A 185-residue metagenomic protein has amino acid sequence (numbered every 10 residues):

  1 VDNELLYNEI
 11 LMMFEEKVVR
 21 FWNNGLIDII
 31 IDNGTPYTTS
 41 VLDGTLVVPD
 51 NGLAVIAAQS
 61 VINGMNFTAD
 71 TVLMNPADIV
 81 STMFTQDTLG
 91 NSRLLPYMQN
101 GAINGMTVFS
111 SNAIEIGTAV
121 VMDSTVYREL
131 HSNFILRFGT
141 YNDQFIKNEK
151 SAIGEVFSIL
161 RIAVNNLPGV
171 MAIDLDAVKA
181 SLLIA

Functional and structural regions predicted by a protein language model:
V1-G64, V178-A185: Alpha-helical scaffold segments that mediate packing/assembly in large oligomeric complexes
L6-Y7, T85-T88, V164-M171: Composition- and surface-driven signal marking solvent-exposed, interaction-prone regions in large proteins
T38-V156, R161: Extended oligomerization regions of viral-like shell subunits
D143-A185: Protruding loop/beta-arch "assembly-hinge" segments enriched in small, turn-prone residues
